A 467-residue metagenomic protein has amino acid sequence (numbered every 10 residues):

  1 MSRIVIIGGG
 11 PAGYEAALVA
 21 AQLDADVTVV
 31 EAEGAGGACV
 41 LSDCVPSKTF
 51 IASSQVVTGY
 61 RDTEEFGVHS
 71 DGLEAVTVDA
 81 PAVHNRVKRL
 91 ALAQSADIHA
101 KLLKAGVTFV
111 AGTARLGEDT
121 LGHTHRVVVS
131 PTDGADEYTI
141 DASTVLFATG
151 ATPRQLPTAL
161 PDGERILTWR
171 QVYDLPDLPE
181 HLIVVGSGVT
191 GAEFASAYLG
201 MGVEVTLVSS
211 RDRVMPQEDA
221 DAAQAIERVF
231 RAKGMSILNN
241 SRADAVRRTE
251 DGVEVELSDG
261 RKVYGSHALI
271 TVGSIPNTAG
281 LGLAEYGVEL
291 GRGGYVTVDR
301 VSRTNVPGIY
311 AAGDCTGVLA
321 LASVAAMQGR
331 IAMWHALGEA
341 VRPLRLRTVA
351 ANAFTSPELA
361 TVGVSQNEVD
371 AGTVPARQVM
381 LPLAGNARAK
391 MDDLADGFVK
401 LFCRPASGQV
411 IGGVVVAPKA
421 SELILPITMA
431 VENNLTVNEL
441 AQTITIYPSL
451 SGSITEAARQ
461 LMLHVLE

Functional and structural regions predicted by a protein language model:
M1-A12, L178-G188: Beta1/beta-strand and adjacent pyrophosphate-binding region of the FAD-binding site in flavoprotein oxidoreductases
S2, L18-A25, V30-L178, R211-M215 (+5 more regions): Glycine-rich flavin
V5-A12, A16-E33, A38, V45 (+3 more regions): Flexible, glycine-rich terminal cap/loop adjacent to redox cofactors in electron-transfer oxidoreductases
I7, A114, T139-G150, V184-V185 (+2 more regions): Short hydrophobic core segments
C44, A148-E204, V208, I237 (+3 more regions): Glycine-rich dinucleotide-binding loop and its adjacent helix/turn
L73-E74, T108-A111, R115-D133, M201-R300 (+1 more regions): A Rossmann-like FAD-binding core segment of flavoenzymes
G163-P179, K262-V263, H267-G338, A441: FAD-site-proximal beta/loop scaffold in flavoenzymes
E218-D219, A225, A312-E368, Y447-E467: A conserved FAD-binding loop/helix module that cradles the flavin
